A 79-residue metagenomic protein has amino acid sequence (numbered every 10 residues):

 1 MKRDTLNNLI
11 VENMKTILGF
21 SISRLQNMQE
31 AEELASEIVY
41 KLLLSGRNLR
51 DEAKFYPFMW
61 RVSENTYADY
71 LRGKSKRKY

Functional and structural regions predicted by a protein language model:
M1-G19, S23, E32, L43: A short, charge-rich alpha-helical start-of-domain segment used by transcription regulators
E12, R24, R61-V62, Y70: Conserved catalytic core of Hanks-type protein kinase domains
G19, E33-Y40, L44, A53-N65: Structural recognition of an alpha-helix C-terminal capping motif at a helix-to-coil junction
Q29: Residues within helix-turn-helix
R50, E64-Y79: Arg/Lys-rich amphipathic alpha helix in sigma70-family domain 2
